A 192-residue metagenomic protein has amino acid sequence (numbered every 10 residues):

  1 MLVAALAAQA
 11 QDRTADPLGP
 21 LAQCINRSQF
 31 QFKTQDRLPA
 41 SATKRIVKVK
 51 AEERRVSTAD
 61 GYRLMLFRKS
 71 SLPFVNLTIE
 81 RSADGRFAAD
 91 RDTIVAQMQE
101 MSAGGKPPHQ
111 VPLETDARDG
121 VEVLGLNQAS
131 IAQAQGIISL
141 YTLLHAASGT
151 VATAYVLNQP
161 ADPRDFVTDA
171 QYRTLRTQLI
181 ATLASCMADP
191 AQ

Functional and structural regions predicted by a protein language model:
L2-A10: Hydrophobic h-region of N-terminal signal peptides that target proteins for export in Gram-negative bacteria
V3, P17-L18, L179: Residue-level signal for mature regions of secreted extracellular proteins and peptides
A10-R63, K106-T115: N-terminal "mature-domain start" segment
T58-T93: A short acidic-to-branched-hydrophobic micro-motif
R81-L113: Mid-length scaffold segments of soluble, non-membrane domains
S102-L144: Signature of long, low-cysteine stretches enriched in small and polar/charged residues
A146-T153: Short hydrophobic/glycine-rich mini-motifs in sensory/regulatory modules that couple input to downstream signaling
T153-Q192: Surface-exposed amphipathic alpha-helical segments
